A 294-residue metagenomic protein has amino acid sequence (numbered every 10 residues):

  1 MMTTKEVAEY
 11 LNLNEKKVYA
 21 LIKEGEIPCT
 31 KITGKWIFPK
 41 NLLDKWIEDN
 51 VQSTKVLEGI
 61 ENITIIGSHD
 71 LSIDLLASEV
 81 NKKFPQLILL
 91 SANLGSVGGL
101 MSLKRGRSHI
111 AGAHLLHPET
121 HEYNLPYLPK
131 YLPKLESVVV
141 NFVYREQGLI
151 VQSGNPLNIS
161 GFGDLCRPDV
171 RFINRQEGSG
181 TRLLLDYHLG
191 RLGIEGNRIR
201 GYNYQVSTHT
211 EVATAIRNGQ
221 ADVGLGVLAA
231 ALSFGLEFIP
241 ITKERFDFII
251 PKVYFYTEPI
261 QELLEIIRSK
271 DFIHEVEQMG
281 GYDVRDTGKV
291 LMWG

Functional and structural regions predicted by a protein language model:
M1-G98, K104-R107, P126, Y131-S137 (+2 more regions): N-terminal hydrophobic or amphipathic helices and topogenic motifs
G59-H69, G163-L183: Short loop->beta-strand "edge-of-pocket" segments that line small-molecule binding or catalytic clefts across diverse
I88-L94, N197-T208: Short beta-strand-to-loop elements that line the ligand-binding cleft of bilobed periplasmic-binding protein-like
V97-S108, L116, Q205-Q220: Short helices/loops that flank or line small-molecule/ion binding pockets
H114-L128, A213-T242: A ligand-binding cleft/hinge motif common to bilobed small-molecule-binding domains
N141-E146, L232-E265, D286-L291: Periplasmic-binding protein-like
F142, V151-F172: Flexible hinge/capping segments at coil-to-helix
G154-S160, I194, V253-E258: Short helix-loop capping/hinge motifs at secondary-structure junctions, enriched in acidic/polar residues
